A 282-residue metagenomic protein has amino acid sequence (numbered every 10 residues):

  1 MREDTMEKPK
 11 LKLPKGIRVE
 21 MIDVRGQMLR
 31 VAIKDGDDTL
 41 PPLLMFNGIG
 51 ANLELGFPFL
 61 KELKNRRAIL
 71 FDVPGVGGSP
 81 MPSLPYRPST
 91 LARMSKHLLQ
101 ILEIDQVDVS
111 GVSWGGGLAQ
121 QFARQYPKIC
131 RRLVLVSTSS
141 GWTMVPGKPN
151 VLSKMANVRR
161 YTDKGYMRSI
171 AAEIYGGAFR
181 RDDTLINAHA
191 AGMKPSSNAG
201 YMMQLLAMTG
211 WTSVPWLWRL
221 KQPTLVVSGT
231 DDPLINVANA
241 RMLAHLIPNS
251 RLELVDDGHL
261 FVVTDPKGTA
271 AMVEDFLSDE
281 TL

Functional and structural regions predicted by a protein language model:
Q27-P80: Conserved HGGG/HGGXW glycine-rich cap/lid loop of the alpha/beta-hydrolase fold
L70-S110: Active-site loop/oxyanion-hole signature of alpha/beta-hydrolase fold enzymes
G111, G115, A119: Gly/Ala-rich beta-loop-alpha elbow adjacent to hydrolase catalytic centers
Q120, R124, C130-R160: Flexible "cap/lid" loop of the alpha/beta hydrolase fold
P146, K164-W216: Conserved alpha/beta-hydrolase catalytic His-Asp/Glu region
L220, V226-S228: Short beta-strand/loop motif that positions the catalytic acidic residue of the alpha/beta-hydrolase fold
D231-I235: Acidic catalytic loop of the alpha/beta-hydrolase fold
G258-A270: Catalytic histidine-centered segment of alpha/beta-hydrolase-like enzymes
